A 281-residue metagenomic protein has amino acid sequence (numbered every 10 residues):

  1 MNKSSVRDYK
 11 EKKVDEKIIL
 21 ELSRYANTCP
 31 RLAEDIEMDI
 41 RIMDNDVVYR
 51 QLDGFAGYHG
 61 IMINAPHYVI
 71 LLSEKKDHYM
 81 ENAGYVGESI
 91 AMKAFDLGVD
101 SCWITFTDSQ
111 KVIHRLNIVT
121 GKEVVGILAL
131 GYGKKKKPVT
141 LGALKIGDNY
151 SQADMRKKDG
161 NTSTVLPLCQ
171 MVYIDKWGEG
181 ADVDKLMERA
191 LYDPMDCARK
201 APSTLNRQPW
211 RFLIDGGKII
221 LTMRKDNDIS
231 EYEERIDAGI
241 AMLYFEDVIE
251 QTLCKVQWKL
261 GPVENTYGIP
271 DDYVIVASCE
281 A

Functional and structural regions predicted by a protein language model:
M1-A281: Acidic, surface-exposed loops and disordered segments
